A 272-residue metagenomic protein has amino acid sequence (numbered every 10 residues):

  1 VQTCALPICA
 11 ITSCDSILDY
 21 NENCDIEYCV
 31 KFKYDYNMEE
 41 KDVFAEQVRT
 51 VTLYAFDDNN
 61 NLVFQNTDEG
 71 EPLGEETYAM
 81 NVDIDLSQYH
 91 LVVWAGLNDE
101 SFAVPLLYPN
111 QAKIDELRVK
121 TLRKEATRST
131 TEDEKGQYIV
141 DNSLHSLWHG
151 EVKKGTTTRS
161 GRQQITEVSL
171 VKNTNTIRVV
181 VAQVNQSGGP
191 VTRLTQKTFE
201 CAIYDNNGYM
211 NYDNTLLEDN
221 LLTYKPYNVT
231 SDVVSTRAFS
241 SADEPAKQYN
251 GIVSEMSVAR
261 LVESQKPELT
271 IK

Functional and structural regions predicted by a protein language model:
Q2-L6: Short, small-residue-biased leader/transition segments that mark boundaries at the very start of proteins
C9-D35: Bacterial Sec-dependent N-terminal signal peptides
D25, E46-V48, G161, K172-T174 (+1 more regions): Short, surface-exposed loop/turn motifs at beta-strand boundaries within globular domains
K31-D35, Y54, W94, V180-A182 (+1 more regions): Residue-level recognition of well-ordered beta-strand positions that form the cores of beta-sheet-rich folds across
K33-E46, V180-T192: Structural motif
K41, L62-K172: Short, low-hydrophobicity acidic/polar segments
V51-L106, G189-K272: Tryptophan-paired
I165-S187: Loop-centered beta-sheet repeat module
